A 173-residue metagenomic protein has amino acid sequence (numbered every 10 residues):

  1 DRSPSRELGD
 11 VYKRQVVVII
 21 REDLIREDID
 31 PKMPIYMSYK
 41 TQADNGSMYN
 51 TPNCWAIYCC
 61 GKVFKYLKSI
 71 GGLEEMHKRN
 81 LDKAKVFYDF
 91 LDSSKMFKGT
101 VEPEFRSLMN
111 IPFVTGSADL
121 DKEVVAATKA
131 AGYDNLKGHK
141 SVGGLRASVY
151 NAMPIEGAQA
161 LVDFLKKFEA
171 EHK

Functional and structural regions predicted by a protein language model:
D1-L8, Y12: Single conserved hydrophobic/aromatic residue that forms the stacking wall/gate of nucleotide- or nucleobase-binding
D10-Y88, E102, E171-K173: Active-site C-terminal subdomain of aminotransferase-like
I20-I25, T115-A118, M153: Short loop segments at secondary-structure junctions
D44, S107-I111, G143-L145: Short amphipathic alpha-helical segments
Y66, V86, F90-S94, E123-G132 (+1 more regions): Generic non-transmembrane alpha-helical segments
M96-T100, G132-G138: A short linear hydrophobic-aromatic micro-motif
F97-T128: Conserved PLP-binding catalytic core of the aspartate aminotransferase-like
A130, G143-K173: PLP-dependent enzyme catalytic core of the Aspartate aminotransferase-like
